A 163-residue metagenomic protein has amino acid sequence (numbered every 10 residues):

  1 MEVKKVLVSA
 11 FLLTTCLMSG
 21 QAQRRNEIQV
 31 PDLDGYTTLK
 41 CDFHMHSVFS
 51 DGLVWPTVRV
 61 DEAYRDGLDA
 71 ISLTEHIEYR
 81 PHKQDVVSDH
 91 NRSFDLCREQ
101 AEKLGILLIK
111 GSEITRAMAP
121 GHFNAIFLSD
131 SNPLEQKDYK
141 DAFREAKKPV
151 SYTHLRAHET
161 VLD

Functional and structural regions predicted by a protein language model:
M1-V8: Bacterial N-terminal signal peptides that target proteins for export
L12-S19: Hydrophobic h-region of N-terminal signal peptides that target proteins for export in Gram-negative bacteria
Q23-M118: An N-terminally biased module of ancient metal coordination in phosphate/nucleic-acid-related enzymes
G105-I106, H122, V150: A generic structural signal for alpha->beta connector loops
G121-S131, R156: Alpha-helix N-cap/helix-start capping residues at coil-to-helix junctions, especially the first residue of tandem
S131-Y139: Acidic, His- and aromatic-enriched active-site or binding-groove loops in soluble protein domains that engage sugars
D138-A142, P149, L155-R156: Active-site-proximal loop/helix segments of hydrolase catalytic cores
H154-D163: Single conserved hydrophobic/aromatic residue that forms the stacking wall/gate of nucleotide- or nucleobase-binding
